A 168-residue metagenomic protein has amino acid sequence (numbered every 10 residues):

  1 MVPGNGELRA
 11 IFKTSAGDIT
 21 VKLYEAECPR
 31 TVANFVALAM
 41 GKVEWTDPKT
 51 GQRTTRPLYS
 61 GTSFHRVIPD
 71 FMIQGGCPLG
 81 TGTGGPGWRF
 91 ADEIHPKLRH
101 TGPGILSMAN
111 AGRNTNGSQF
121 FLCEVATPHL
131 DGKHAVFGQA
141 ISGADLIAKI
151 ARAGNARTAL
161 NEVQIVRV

Functional and structural regions predicted by a protein language model:
M1-V168: Cyclophilin-like peptidyl-prolyl cis-trans isomerases
